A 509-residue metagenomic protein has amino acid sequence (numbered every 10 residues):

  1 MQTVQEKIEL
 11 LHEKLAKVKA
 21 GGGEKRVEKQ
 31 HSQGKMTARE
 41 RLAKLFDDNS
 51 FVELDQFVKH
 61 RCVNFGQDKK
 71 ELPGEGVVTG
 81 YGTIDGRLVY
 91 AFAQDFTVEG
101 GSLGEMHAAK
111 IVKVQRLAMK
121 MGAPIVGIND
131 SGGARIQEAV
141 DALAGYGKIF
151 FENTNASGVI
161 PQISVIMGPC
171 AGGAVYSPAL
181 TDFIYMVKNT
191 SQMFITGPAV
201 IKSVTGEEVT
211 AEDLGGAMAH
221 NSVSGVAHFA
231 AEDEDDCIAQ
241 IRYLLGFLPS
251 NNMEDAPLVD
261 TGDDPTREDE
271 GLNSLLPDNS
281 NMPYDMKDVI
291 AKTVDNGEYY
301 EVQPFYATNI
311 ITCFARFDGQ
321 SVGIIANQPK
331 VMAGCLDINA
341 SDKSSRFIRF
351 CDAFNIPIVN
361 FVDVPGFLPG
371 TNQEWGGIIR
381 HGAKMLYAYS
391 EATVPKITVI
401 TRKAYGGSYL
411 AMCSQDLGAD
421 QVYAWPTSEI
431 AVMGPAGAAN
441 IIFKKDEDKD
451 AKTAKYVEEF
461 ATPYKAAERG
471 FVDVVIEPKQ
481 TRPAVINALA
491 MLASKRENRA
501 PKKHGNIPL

Functional and structural regions predicted by a protein language model:
M1-L509: Ligand-binding clefts of soluble mixed alpha/beta catalytic domains
